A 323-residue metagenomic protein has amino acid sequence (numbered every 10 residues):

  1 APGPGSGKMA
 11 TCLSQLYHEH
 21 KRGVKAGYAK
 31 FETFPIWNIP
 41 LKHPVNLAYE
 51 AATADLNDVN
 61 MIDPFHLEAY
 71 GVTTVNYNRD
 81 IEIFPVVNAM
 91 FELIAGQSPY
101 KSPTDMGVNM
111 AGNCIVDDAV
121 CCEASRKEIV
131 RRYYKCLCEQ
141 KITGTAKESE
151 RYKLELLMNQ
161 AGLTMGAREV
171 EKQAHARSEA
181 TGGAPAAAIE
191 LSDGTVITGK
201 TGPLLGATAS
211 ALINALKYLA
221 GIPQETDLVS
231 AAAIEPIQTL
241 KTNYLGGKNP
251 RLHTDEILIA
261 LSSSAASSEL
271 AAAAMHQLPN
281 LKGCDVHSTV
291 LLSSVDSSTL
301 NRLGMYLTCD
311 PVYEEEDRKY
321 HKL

Functional and structural regions predicted by a protein language model:
A1, I189, S230-A233: Extended hydrophobic secondary-structure segments that form protein cores and membrane-embedded regions
A1, Q15-R177, T181-A184, L191-D193 (+2 more regions): Flexible phosphate-sensing "switch/lid" loops adjacent to ATP/NTP-binding sites across phosphate-transfer
P4-S6: Walker A (P-loop) phosphate-binding loop of P-loop NTPases
T11: Hydrophobic positions on the alpha1 helix immediately C-terminal to the Walker A/P-loop
G27, T201-P203: Residue-level structural signal for beta-strand termini and adjacent loop
L204-A220: A short, polar/charged loop-to-alpha-helix boundary motif
Y218-P250: Short HxH-centered metal-ligating active-site micro-motif
